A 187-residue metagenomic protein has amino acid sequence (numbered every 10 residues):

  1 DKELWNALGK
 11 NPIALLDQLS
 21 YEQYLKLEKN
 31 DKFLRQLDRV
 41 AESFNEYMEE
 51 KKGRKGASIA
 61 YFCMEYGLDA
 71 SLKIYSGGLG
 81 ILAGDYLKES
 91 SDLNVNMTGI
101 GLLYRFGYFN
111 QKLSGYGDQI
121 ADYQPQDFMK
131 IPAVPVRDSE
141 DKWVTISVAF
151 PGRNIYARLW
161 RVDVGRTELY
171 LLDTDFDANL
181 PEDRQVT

Functional and structural regions predicted by a protein language model:
D1-T187: Catalytic cores of carbohydrate-active enzymes across secretory and cytosolic contexts
